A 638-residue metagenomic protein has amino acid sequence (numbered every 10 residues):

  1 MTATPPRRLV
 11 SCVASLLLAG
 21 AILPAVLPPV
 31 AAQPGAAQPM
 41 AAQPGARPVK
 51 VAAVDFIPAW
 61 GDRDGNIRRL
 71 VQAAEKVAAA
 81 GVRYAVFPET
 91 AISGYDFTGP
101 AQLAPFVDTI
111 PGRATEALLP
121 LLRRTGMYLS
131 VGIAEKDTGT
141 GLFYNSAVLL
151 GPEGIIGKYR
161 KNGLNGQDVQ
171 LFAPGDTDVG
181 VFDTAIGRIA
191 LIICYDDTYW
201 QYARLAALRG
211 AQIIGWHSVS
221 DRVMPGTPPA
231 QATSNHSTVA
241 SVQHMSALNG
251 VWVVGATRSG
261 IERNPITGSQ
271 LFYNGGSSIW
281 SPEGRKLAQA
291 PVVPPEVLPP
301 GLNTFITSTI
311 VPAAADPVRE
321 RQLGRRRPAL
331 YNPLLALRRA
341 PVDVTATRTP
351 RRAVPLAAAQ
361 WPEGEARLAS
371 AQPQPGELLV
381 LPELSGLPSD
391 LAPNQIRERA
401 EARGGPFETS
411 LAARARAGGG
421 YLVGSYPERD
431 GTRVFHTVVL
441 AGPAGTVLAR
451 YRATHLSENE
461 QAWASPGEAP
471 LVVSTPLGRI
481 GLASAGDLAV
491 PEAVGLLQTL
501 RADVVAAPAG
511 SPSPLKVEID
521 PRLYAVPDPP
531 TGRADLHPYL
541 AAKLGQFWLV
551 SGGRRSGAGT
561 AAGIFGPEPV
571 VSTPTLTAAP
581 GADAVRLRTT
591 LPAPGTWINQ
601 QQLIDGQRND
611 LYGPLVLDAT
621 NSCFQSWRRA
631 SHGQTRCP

Functional and structural regions predicted by a protein language model:
M1-L16: Bacterial N-terminal signal peptides that target proteins for export
C12-V26: Bacterial N-terminal signal peptides
G45-W60, V344-G364: Short beta-strand segments enriched in small/hydrophobic residues
R63, R68-P152, S220-H244, L248-V251 (+5 more regions): Cys-nucleophile CN-hydrolase/nitrilase-fold catalytic domain and related Cys-dependent amidase chemistry that acts on
I110-S130, D197-N303, A400-V423, A489-R588: CN hydrolase (nitrilase-like) catalytic-core segments centered on the catalytic cysteine and neighboring Lys/Glu
T138-A240, H244, Y273, V293-L302 (+5 more regions): Active-site catalytic loop in hydrolytic enzyme cores
W252, T257-R352, L471, L540 (+1 more regions): C-terminal beta-strand edge segments of enzyme domains
